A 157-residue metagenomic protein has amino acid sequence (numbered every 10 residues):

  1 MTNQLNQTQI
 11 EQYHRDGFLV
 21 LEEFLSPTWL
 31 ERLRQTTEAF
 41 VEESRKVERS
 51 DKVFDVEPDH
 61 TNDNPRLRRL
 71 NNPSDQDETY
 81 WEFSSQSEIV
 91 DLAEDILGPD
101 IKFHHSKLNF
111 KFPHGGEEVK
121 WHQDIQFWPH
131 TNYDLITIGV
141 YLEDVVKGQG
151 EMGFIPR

Functional and structural regions predicted by a protein language model:
M1-D16, E22-W121, Q126-P129: Non-heme Fe(II)-dependent double-stranded beta-helix
D91-L92, G115-R157: Catalytic core of non-heme Fe(II) oxygenases with the double-stranded beta-helix
